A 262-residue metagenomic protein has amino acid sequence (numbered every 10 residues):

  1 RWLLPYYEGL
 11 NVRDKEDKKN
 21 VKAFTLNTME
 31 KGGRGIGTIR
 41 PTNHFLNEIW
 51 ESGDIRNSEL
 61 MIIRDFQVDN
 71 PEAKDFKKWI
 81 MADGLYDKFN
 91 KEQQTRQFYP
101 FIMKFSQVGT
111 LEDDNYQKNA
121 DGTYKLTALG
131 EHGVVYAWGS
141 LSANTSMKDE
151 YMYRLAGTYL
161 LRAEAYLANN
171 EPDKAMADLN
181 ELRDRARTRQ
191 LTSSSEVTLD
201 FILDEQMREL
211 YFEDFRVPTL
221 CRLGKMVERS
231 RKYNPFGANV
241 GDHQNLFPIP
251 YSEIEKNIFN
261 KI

Functional and structural regions predicted by a protein language model:
R1-L26, T123-V135, S142-M152, M176 (+2 more regions): Long, intrinsically disordered, low-complexity segments
R1-N90: An aromatic- and glycine-enriched ligand-binding surface/loop that stacks and positions planar moieties
I49-N144: Long, low-complexity, polar/charged, intrinsically disordered or flexibly structured peripheral segments
